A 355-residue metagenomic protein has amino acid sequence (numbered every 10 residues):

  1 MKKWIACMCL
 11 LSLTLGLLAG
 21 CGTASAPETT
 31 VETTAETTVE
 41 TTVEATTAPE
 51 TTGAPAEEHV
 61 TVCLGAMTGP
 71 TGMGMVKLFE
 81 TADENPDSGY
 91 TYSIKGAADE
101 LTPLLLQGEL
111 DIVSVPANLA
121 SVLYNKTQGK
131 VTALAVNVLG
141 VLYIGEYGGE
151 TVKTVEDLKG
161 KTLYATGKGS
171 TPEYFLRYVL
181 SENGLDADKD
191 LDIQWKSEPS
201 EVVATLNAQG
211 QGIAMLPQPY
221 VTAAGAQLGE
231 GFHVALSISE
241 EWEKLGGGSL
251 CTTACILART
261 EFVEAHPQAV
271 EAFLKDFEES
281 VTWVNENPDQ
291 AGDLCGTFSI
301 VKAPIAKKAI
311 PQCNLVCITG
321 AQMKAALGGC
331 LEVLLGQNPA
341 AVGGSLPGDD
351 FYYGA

Functional and structural regions predicted by a protein language model:
M1-L10: Positively charged n-region of N-terminal signal peptides that target proteins for export
C9, L13-L17, L334: Hydrophobic core
L18-T29: Bacterial lipoprotein signal-peptidase II cleavage site
E28-G53: Extracellular mucin-like PTS domains
A54-W195, G212-Q218, H233-A235: Short, glycine-/small- and polar/acidic-enriched structural segments that line small-molecule recognition paths
N118-L119, T127, S200-L294: Pocket-lining segment of extracytoplasmic ligand-binding domains
V263-Q337: Secondary-structure end/capping motifs
G328, E332-A355: Conserved C-terminal helix/tail region of periplasmic/extracytoplasmic solute-binding proteins
